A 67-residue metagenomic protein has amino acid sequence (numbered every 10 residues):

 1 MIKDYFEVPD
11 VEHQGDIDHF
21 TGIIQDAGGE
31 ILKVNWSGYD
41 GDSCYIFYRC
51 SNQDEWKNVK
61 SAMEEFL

Functional and structural regions predicted by a protein language model:
M1-I2, S61-L67: Short intrinsically disordered terminal tails
M1-Y5, S43-Y45: Intrinsic-disorder/low-complexity, polar/charged segments enriched in Ser/Thr/Lys/Arg/Asp/Glu/Gln
F6-D16: Short, surface-exposed ligand-recognition loops at beta-strand->loop->(often short) alpha-helix junctions that present
F6-E7, T21, Y48, L67: Compositionally biased, low-structure terminal segments
Q14-V59: Acidic, low-complexity, intrinsically disordered interaction modules
